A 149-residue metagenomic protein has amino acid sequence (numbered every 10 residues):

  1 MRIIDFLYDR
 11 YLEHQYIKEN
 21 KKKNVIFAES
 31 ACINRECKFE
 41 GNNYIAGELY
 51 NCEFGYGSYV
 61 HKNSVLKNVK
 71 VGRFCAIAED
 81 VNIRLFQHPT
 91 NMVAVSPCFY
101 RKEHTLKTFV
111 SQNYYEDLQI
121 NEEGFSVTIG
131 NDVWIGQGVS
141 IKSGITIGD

Functional and structural regions predicted by a protein language model:
M1-S30: Membrane-proximal basic amphipathic "stem/tether" segments
A31, N43: Active-site core of metal-dependent hydrolases
E36-F39, I45-T146: Flexible, glycine/small-residue-enriched loop-and-beta-strand segment within the central core of proteins
D149: A short beta-strand-loop micro-motif that forms or neighbors metal/cofactor- and ligand-binding patches at active-site
